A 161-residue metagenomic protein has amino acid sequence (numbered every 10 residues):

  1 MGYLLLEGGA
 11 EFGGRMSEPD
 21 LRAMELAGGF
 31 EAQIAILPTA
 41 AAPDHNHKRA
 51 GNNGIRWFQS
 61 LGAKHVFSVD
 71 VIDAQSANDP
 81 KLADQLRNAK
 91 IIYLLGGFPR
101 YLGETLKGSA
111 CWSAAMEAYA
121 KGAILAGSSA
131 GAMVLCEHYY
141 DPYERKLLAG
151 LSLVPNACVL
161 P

Functional and structural regions predicted by a protein language model:
M1-I91, L95: N-terminal beta1-alpha1 cap of cysteine-dependent amidohydrolase-like domains
L95, Y101-P161: Class I SAM-dependent methyltransferase SAM-binding "motif I" and its flanking Rossmann-like core
